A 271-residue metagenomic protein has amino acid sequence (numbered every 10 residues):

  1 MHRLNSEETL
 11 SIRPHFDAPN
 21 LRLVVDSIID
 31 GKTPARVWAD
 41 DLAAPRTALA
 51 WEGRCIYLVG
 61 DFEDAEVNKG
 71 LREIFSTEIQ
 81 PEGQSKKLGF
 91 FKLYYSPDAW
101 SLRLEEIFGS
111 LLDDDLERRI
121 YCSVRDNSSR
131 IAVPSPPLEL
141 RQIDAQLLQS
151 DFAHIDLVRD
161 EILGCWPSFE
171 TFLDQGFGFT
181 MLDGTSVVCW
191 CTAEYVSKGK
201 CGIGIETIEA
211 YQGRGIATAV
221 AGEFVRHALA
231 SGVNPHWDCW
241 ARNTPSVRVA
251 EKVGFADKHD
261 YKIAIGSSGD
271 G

Functional and structural regions predicted by a protein language model:
M1-R22, D126-P167: Short amphipathic alpha-helix that is part of the acyltransferase structural core
N20-T33, L157-G178, L182: Active-site rim helix/loop that mediates acceptor-substrate recognition in acyltransferases
P34-A35, D41-R46, A50-S150: Acyl-donor-binding surface of acyltransferase catalytic domains
A44-P45, S186-C189, P245: Glycine-rich acetyl-CoA-binding "A-motif" of GNAT/NAT acetyltransferases
E66-E78, I203, G213-A228, R248-K252: Conserved acetyl-CoA-binding loop-helix of GNAT-fold acetyltransferases
A99-L112, T218, A241-H259: Conserved active-site alpha-helix within GNAT-family acetyltransferase domains
D113-R125, A256-G271: Conserved catalytic-core motifs of GNAT/GCN5-like acyltransferases
P167-E209: A conserved beta-strand-loop-helix scaffold within acyl/acetyltransferase catalytic domains
